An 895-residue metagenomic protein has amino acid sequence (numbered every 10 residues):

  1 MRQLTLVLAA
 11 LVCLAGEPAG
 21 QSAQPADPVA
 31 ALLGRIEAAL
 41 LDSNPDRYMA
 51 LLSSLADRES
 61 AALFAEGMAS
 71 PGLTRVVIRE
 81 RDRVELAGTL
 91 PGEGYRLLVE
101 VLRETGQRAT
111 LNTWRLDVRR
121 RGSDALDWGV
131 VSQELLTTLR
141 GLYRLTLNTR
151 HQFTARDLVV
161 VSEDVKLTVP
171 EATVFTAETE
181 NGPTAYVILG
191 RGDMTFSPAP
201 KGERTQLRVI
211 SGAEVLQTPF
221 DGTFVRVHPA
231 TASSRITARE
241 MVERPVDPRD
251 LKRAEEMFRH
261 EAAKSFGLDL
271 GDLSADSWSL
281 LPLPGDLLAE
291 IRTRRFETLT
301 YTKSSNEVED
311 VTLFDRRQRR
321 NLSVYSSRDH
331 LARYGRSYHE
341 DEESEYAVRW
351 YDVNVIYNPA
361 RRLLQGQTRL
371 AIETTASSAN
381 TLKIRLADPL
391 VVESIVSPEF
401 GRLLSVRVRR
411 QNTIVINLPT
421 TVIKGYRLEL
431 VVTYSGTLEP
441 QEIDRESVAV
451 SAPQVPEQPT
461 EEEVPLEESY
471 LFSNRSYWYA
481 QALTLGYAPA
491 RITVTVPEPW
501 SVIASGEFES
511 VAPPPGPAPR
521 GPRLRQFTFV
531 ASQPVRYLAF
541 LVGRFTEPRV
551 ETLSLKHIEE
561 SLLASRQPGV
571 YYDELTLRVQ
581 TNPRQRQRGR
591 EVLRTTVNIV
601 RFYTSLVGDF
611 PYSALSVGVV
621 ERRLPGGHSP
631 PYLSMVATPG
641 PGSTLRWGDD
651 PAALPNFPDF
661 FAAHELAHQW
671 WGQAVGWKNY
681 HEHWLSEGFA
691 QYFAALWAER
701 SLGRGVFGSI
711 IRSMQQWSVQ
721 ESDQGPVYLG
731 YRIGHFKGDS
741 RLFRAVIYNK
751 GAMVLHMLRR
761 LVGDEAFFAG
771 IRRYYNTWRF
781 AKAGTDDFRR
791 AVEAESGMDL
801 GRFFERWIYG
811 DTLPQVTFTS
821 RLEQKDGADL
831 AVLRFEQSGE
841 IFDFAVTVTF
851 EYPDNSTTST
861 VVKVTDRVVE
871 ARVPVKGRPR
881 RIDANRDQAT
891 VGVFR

Functional and structural regions predicted by a protein language model:
T5-A15: Bacterial N-terminal signal peptides
Q24-A38, P45-Q107, D786-R790, A794 (+1 more regions): Short solvent-exposed beta->alpha transition segments
L86-L142: Exposed beta-sheet edge and beta->alpha loop/turn motif
R140-L251, M257, G267, N306 (+4 more regions): A surface-exposed beta-strand-loop module
D221, A230-E345, V431-P548, L555 (+1 more regions): Extended, low-hydrophobicity, Ser/Thr/Pro/Gly-biased non-transmembrane segments
L283-P284, E290-A332, S337, E343 (+13 more regions): Non-catalytic accessory/interaction domains
D329-G335, D341-Q367, E373-S378, D388 (+4 more regions): Hydrophobic helix-coil surface modules that form long, contiguous segments used for peptide/substrate interaction
F529, K556-E574, V579-R834: Hydrophobic alpha-helical and helix-loop surface patches within well-folded domains that function as non-catalytic
